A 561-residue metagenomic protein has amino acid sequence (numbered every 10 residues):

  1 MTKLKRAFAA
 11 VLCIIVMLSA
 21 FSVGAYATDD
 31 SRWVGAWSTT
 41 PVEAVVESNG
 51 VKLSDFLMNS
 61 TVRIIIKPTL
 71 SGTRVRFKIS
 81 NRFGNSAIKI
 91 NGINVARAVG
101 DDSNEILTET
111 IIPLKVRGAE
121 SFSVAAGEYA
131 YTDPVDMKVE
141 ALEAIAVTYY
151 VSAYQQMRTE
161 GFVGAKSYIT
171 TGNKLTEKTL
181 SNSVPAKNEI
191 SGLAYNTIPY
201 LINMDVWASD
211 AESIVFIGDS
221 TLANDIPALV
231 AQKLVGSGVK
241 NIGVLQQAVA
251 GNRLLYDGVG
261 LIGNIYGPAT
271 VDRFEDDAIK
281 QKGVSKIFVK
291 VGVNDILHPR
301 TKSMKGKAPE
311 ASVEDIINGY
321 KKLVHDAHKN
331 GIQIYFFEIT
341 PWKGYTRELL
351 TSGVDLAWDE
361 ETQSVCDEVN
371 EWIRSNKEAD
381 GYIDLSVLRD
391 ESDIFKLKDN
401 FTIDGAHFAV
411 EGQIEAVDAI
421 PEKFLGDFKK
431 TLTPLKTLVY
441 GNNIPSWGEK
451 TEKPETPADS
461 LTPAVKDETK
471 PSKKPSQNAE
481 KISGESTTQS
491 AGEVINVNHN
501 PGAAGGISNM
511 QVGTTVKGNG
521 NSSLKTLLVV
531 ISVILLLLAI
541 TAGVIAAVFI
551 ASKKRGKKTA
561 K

Functional and structural regions predicted by a protein language model:
M1-V11: Bacterial N-terminal signal peptides that target proteins for export
L18-Y26: C-terminal segment of classical bacterial N-terminal signal peptides
T28-I217, L222-A223, A228, G236-V239 (+4 more regions): N-terminal secretory targeting modules
A87, A96, D101, W207 (+1 more regions): Conserved SGNH/GDSL esterase-like catalytic core that processes O-acyl groups on lipids and polysaccharides
Y154, S220-A223, V249-L254, V293-L297 (+3 more regions): Solvent-exposed loop/turn segments at secondary-structure junctions within structured extracellular/periplasmic domains
T340-G448: Catalytic His-Asp segment of secreted/periplasmic serine-dependent ester chemistry enzymes
N500-L538: Extracellular Ser/Thr-rich, low-complexity/disordered mucin-like segments
T526, L537-K561: C-terminal membrane-anchoring or membrane-association module
